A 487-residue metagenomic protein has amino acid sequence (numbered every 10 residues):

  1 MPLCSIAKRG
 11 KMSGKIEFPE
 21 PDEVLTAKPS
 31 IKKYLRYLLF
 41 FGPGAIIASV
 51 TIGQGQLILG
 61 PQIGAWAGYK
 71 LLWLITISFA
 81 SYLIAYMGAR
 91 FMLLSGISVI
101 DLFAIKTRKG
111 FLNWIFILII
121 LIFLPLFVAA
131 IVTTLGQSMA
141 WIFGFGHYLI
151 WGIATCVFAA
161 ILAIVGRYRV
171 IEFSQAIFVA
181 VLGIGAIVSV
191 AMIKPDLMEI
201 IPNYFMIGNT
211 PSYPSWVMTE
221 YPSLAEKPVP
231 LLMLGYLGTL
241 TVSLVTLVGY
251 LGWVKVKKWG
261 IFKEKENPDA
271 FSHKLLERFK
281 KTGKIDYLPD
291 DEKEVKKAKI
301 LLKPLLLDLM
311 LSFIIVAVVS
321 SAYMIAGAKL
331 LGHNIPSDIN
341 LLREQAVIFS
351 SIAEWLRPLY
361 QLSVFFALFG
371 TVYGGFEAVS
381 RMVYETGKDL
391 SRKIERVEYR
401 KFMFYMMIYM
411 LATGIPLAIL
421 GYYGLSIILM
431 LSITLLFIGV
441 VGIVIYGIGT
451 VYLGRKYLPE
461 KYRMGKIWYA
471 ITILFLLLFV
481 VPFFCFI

Functional and structural regions predicted by a protein language model:
C4-L57, F271-K281, K297-L306, M310: Membrane-interface "cap" regions at the ends of multi-pass membrane proteins
P19-L25, G60-G64, Y86-F111, Q137-M139 (+3 more regions): Flexible loop linkers connecting adjacent transmembrane helices in multi-pass alpha-helical membrane transporters
I47, L74-K106, F116-F123, F127 (+2 more regions): Juxtamembrane transmembrane-helix boundary signature
L112-G144, F369-G387, S426-I427: Hydrophobic transmembrane alpha-helices that form the core helical bundles of multi-pass secondary transporters
T134-I142, C156-F178, I184, V188-K194 (+3 more regions): Membrane-water interface regions at transmembrane-helix termini and the short interhelical loops of multi-pass membrane
Y148-A154, G387-Y422, I471-T472: Loop-to-transmembrane helix boundary motifs in multi-pass membrane proteins
L162-D196, P202-M206, S432-I445, M464-L477: Membrane-interface loop-to-helix entry segments
A180-P222, S243-G252, I445-L458, P482-I487: Hydrophobic alpha-helical segments and their helix-loop junctions in multi-pass secondary transporters
